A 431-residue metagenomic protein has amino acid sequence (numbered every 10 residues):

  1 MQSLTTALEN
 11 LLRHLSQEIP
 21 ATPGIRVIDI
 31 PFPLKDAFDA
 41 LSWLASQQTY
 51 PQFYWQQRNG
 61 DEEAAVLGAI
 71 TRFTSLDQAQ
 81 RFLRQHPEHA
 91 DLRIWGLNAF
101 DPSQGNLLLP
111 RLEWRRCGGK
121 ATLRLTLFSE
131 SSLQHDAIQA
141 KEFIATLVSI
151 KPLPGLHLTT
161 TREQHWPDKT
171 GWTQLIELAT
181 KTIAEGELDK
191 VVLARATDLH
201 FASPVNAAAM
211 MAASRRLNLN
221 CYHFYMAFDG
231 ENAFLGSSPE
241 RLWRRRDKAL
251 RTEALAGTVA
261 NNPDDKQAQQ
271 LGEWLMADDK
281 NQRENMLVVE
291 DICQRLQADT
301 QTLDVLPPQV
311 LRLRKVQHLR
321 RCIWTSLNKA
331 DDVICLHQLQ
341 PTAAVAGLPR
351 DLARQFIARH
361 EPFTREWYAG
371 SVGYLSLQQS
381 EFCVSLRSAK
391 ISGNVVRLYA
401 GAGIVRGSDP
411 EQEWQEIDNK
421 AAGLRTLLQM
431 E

Functional and structural regions predicted by a protein language model:
M1-H86, T197-A208: Short Lys/Arg-enriched alpha/beta "domain-start" segment
M1-L4, G118-V148, S237, L242-V316 (+1 more regions): Cytosolic ligand/metal-binding cores
G24, T49-Q57, R93-W95, D189-V191 (+1 more regions): A short, Trp-centered hydrophobic/proline-enriched beta-strand micro-motif
Q57-G60, A64-R72, G105-L112, A121 (+2 more regions): An anion-binding catalytic pocket shared by soluble metabolic enzymes
L76-D198, D299-Q301, Q429: Non-catalytic accessory segments adjacent to catalytic cores
P152-R241, N285-V288, I292, D299 (+3 more regions): Active-site pocket-lining segments that scaffold enzyme catalytic pockets across diverse folds
T182, A213, L217, W274 (+8 more regions): Generic, well-ordered alpha-helical scaffold segments in large soluble proteins
W324-E431: Conserved hydrophobic core element of enzyme catalytic domains
